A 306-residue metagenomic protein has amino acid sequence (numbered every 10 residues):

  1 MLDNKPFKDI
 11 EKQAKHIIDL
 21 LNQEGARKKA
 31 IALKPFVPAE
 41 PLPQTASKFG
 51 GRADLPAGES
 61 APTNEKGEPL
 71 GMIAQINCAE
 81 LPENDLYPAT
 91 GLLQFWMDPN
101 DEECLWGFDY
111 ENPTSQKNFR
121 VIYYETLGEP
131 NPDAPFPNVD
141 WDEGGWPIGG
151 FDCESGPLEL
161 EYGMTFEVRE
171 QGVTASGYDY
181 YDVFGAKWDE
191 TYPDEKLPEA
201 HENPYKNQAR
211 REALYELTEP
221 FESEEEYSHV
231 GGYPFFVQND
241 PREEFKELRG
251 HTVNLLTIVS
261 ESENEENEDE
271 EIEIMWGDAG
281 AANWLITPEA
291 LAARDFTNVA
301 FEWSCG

Functional and structural regions predicted by a protein language model:
M1-G306: Preference for intrinsically disordered or flexible, low-complexity segments and adjacent hinge/connector residues
